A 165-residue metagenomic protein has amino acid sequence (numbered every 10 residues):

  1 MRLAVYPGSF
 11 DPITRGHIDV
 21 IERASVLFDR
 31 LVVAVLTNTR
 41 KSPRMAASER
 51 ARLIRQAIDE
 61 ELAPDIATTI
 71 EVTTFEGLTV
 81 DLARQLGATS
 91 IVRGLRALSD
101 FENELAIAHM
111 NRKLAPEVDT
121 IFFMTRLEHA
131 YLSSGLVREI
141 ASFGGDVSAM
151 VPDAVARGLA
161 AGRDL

Functional and structural regions predicted by a protein language model:
M1-L165: Nucleotidyltransferase catalytic core that binds NTPs
